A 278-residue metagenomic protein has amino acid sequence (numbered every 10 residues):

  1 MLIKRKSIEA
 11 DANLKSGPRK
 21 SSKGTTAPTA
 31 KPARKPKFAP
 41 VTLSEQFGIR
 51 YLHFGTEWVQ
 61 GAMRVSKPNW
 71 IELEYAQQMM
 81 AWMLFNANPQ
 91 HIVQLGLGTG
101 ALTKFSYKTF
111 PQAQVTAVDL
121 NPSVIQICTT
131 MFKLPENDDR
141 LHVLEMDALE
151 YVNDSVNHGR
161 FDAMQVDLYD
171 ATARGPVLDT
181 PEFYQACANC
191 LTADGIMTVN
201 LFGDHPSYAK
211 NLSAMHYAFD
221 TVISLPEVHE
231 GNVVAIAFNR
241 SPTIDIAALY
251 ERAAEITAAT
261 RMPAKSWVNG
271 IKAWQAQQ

Functional and structural regions predicted by a protein language model:
L2-F47, Y51, V59-S66, N232-Q278: SAM/dcSAM-binding transferase cores
K4, P181-I244: C-terminal substrate-binding/active-site "lid" region of AdoMet-derived donor-dependent transferases
R34, N69-A193: The AdoMet/dcAdoMet-binding core of the Class I SAM-like
G48-I49, P89, R160, G231: A structure-centric signal for secondary-structure junctions around beta-strands
E57-G61, Y169-T172: A short, flexible beta-alpha/helix-coil linker loop
Q112-Q114, D138-R140, D194, F219-T221 (+1 more regions): A generic structural signal for alpha->beta connector loops
